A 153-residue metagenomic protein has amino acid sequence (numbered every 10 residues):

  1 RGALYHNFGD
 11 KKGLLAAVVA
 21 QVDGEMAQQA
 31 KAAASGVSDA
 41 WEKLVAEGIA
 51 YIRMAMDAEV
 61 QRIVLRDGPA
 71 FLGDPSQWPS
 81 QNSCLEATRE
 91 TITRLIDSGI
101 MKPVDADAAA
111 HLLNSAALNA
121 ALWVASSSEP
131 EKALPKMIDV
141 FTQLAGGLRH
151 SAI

Functional and structural regions predicted by a protein language model:
R1-G13, A17: Helix-turn-helix
K12-G13, Q28, E42, R62-I63: Residue-level preference for short helical/loop micro-motifs built around acidic side chains
A16, A20, G24, Q28 (+7 more regions): Generic detection of well-ordered alpha-helical segments
A17, K31-D57, A109-L113: Hydrophobic alpha-helical connector segments
G24-Q28, L72-S98, D107-H111, P135 (+1 more regions): Amphipathic alpha-helical packing segments from all-alpha helical-bundle domains
R53-V60, E90, R94, N114-E131 (+1 more regions): Amphipathic C-terminal alpha-helical segment
A55-D74: Amphipathic alpha-helical segments used for helix-helix packing
